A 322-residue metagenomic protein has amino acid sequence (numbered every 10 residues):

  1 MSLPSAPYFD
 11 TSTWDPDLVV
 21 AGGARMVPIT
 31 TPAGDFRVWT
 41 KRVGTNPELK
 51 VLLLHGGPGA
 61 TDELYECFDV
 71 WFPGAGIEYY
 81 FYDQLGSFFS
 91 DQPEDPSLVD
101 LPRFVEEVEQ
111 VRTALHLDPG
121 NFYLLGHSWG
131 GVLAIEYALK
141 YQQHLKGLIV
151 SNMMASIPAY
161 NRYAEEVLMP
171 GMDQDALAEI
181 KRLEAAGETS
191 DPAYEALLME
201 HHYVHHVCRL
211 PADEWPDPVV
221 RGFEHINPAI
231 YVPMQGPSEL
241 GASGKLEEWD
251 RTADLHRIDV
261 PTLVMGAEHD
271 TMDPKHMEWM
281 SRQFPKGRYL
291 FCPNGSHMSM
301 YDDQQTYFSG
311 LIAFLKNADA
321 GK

Functional and structural regions predicted by a protein language model:
T11-R37: N-terminal cap/lid segment of alpha/beta-hydrolase-fold proteins
A33-Q92: Conserved HGGG/HGGXW glycine-rich cap/lid loop of the alpha/beta-hydrolase fold
L53-G57, S128, A267: Glycine-rich His-Gly loop
Q84-L125, W129: Active-site loop/oxyanion-hole signature of alpha/beta-hydrolase fold enzymes
G120-Y163: Conserved hydrolase catalytic core segment
P170-V260: Alpha/beta-hydrolase
T252-N294: Conserved loop-alpha-helix segment in the C-terminal half of the alpha/beta-hydrolase fold that carries the catalytic
G287-K322: Catalytic active-site module of serine/aspartate enzymes centered on a nucleophile-bearing elbow/loop
